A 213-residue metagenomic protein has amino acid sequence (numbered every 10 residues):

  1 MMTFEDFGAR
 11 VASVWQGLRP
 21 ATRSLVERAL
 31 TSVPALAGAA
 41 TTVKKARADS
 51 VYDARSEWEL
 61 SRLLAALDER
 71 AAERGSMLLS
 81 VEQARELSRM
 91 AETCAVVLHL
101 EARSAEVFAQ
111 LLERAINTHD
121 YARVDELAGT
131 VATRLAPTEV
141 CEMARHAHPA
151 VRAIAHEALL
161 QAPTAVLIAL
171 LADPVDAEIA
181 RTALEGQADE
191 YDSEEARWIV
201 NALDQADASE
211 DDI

Functional and structural regions predicted by a protein language model:
M1-V43: Charged, amphipathic alpha-helical stretches
R28-T31, K45-E69, M77-R103, Q110-R134 (+5 more regions): Structural detector for internal amphipathic alpha-helices that build alpha-solenoid repeat scaffolds
S193: Conserved, well-structured core segments
R197-V200: Alpha-helical repeat scaffolds
A202-D207: Short N-terminal edge-element motif at the start of the domain
